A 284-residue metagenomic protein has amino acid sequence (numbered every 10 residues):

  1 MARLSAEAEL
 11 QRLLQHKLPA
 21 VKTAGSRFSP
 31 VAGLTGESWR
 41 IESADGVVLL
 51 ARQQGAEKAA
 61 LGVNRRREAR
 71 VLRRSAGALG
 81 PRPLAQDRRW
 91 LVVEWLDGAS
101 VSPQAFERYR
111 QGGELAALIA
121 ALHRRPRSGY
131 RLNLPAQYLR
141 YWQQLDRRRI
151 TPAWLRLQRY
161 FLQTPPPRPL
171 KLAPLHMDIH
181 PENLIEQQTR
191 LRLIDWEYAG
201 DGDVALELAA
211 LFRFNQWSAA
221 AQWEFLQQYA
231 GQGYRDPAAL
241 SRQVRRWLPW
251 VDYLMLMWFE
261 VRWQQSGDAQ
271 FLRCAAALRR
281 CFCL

Functional and structural regions predicted by a protein language model:
S5-K22, R127-M177, Q187, A238-A239: An alpha-helical support segment within catalytic cores of ATP-dependent transferases
V21-S29: Conserved N-terminal boundary motif of the eukaryotic protein kinase catalytic domain
S29-R131: ATP-binding pocket architecture of kinase catalytic cores
A32-S43, V47-A51, L162-L208: Active-site acidic catalytic loop and adjacent metal/ATP-binding pocket of ATP-dependent phosphoryl transfer enzymes
G98, L191, A199-D201, F214-W217: Activation segment
P152, M257-L284: ATP/Mg2+ or Mg2+-diphosphate-binding catalytic cores that bind nucleotide phosphates or diphosphates via glycine-rich
A205-R235, P249-S266: Active-site activation/catalytic loop segments of kinase-like enzymes and analogous catalytic loops in related
R242, R246-W250: Start-of-helix signal in alpha-solenoid helical-repeat scaffolds, especially tetratricopeptide repeats
